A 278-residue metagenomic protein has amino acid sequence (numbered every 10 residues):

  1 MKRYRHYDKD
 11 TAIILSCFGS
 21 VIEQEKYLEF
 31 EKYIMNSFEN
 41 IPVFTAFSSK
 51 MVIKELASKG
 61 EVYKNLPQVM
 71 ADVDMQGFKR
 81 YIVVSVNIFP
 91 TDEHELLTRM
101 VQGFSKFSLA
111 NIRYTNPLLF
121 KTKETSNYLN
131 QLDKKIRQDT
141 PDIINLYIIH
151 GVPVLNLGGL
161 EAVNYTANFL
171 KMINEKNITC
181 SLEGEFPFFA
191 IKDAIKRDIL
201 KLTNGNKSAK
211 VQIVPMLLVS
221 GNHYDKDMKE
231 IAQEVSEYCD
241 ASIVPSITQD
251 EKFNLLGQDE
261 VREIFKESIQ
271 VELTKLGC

Functional and structural regions predicted by a protein language model:
M1-C278: Extended amphipathic ligand-handling, pore-lining, and cofactor/metal-binding catalytic surfaces
